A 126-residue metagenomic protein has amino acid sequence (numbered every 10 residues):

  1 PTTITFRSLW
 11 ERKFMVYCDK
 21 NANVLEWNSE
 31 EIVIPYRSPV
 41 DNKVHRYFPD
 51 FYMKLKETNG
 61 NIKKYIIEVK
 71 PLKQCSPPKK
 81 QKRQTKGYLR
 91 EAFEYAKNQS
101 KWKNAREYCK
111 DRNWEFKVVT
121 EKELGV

Functional and structural regions predicted by a protein language model:
P1-V126: Electrostatic, structured charged patches in enzyme active sites and in nucleic-acid/phosphate-binding
